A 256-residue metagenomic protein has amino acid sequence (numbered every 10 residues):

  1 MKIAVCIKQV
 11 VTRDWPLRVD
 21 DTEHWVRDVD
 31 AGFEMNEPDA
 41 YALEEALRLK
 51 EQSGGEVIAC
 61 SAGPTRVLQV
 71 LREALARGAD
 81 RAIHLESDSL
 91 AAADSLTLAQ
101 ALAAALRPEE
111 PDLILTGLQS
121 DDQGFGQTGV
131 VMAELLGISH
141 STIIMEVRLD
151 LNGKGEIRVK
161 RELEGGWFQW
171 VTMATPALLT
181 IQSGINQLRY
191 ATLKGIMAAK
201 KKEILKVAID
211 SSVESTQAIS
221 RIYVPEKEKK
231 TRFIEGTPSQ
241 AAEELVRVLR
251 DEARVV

Functional and structural regions predicted by a protein language model:
M1-V256: N-terminal glycine-rich FAD/FM-binding segment characteristic of electron-transfer flavoproteins
